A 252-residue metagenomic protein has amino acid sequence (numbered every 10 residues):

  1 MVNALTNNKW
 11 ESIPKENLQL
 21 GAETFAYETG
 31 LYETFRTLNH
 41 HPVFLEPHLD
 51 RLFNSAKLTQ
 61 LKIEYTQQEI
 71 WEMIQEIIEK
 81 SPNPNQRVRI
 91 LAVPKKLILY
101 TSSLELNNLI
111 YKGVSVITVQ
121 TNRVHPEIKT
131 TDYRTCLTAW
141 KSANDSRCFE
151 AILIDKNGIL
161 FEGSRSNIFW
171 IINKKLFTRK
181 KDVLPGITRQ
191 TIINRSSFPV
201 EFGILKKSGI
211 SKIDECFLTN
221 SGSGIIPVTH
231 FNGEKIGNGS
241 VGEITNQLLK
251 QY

Functional and structural regions predicted by a protein language model:
M1-E76, V93-Y252: Helix-start/capping segments and mature chain N-termini
K80-P94, I98: Ordered, amphipathic secondary-structure segments that act as subunit-interaction surfaces in large macromolecular
